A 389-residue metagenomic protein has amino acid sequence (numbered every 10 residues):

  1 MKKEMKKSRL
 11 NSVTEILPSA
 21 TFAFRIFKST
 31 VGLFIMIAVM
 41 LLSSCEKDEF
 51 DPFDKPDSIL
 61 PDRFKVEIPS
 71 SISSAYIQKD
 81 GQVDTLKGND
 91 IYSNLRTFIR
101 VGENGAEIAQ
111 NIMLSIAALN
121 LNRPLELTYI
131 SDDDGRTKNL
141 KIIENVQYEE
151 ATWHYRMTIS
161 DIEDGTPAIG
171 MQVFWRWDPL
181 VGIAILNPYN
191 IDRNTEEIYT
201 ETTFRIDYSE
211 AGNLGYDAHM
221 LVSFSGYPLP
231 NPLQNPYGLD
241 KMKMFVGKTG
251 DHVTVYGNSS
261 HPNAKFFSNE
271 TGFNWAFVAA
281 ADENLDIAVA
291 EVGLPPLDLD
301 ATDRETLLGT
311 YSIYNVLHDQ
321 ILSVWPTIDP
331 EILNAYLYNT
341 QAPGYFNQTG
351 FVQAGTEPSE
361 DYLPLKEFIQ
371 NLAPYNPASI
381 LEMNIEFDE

Functional and structural regions predicted by a protein language model:
M1-S44: Sec-dependent bacterial lipoprotein signal peptides
S19-A20, F34, F53, D57 (+3 more regions): Generic low-complexity segments that are intrinsically disordered, proline-rich and/or Lys/Arg-biased
S43-W153, Q341-E389: N-terminal "mature head" segments of proteins
E107-Y237: Long, acidic/polar, low-complexity amphipathic helices and coiled-coil-like
Y129-S131, I142-V146, M157-D161, W177-P179 (+11 more regions): Surface-exposed beta-strand edges and flanking loops
Y148, W153-T158, I162-I185, S312 (+2 more regions): Extracytoplasmic electrostatic interaction patches
Y237-T356: Intrinsically disordered, low-complexity segments enriched in Gly and acidic/Ser/Thr residues that form flexible
